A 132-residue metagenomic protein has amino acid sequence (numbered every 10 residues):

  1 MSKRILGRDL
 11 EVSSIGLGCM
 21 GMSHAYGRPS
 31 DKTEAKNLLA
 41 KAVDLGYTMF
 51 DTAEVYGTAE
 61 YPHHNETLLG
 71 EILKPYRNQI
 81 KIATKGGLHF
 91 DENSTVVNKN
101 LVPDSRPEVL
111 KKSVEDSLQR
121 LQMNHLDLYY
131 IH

Functional and structural regions predicted by a protein language model:
M1-K81: N-terminal binding-site loop/beta-alpha segment at the start of enzyme catalytic domains that lines or forms
G21, E54-Y56, G86-F90, Y130-H132: Active-site-proximal loop/turn and secondary-structure-junction residues that shape catalytic pockets, frequently
H24, H63-H64, H89, H125 (+1 more regions): Histidine (H) residue identity feature
G27, E92-S94: Short acidic, gly/pro-rich beta-turn/loop elements at beta-sheet edges and active-site/ligand-binding grooves
M49-A53, I82-T84, H125-I131: Short beta-strand segments at enzyme active-site cores
E66, G70-L88, V96-N100, S105-R106: A contiguous, low-structure linker/loop signature
S94-H132: Glycine/proline-rich, positively charged, aromatic-decorated active-site loop/lid region on the catalytic face
